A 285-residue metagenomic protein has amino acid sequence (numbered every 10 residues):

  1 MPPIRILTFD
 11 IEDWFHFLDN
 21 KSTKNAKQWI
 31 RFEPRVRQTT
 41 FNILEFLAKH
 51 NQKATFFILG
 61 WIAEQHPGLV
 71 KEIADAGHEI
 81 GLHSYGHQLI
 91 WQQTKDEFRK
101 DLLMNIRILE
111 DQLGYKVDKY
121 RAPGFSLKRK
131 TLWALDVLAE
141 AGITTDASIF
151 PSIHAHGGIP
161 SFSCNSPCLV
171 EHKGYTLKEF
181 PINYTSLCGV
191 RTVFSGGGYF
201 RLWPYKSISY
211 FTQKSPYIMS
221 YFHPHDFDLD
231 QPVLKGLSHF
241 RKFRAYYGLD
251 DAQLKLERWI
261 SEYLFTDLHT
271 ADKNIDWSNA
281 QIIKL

Functional and structural regions predicted by a protein language model:
M1-A76: Active-site beta->alpha N-cap acidic-glycine motif
D10, L47, F56, H83 (+4 more regions): Conserved, mostly hydrophobic/aromatic
A26-P34, F57-L59, G86-F98, P123-S126 (+2 more regions): The substrate-binding groove and active-site-proximal loops of carbohydrate-active enzymes, especially glycoside
T40-L44, P67-K71, R99-R107, L135 (+1 more regions): Generic structural signal for well-ordered alpha-helices, preferentially at hydrophobic/aromatic core positions
H50, R201-L285: C-terminal domain-boundary segment and adjacent tail
H50-T131, I143, S148-A155, Y175-T176 (+1 more regions): Metal-dependent polysaccharide deacetylase catalytic core of the NodB/CE4 family, i.e., the active-site-bearing domain
Y115-K116, A122-Y221: Active-site-adjacent pocket scaffolds in enzyme catalytic domains
